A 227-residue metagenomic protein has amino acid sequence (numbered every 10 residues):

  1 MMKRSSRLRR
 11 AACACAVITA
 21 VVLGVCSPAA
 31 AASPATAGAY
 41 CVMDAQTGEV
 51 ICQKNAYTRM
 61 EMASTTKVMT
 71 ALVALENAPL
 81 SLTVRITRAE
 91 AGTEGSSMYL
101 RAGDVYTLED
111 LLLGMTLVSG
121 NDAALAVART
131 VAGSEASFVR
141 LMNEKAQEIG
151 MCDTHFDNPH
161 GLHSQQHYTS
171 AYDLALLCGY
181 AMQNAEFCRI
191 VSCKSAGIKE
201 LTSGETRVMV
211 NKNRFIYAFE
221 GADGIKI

Functional and structural regions predicted by a protein language model:
M2-C15: Bacterial N-terminal signal peptides that target proteins for export
V21-A29: C-terminal segment of classical bacterial N-terminal signal peptides
A30-Q53: A short, well-structured edge-of-sheet supersecondary motif
A35, S134-I227: Penicillin-recognizing serine hydrolase domain
G48, E61-R85, L174: Active-site SXXK
R59-V68, A102-E109, L117-N121, A132-R140 (+2 more regions): Soluble non-cytosolic domains of exported or imported proteins
E76-E90, A185-K194: Short, well-structured active-site flanking segments
E94-A126, T206-I227: Conserved catalytic neighborhood of penicillin-recognizing serine enzymes
